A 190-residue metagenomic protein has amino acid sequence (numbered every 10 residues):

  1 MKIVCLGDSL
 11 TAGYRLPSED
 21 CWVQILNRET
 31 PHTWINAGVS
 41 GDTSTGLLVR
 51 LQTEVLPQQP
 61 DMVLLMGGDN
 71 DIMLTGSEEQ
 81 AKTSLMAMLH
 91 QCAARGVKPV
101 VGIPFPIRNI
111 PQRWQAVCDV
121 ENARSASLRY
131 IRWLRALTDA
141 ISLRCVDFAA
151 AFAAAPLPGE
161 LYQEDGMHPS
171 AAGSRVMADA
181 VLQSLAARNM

Functional and structural regions predicted by a protein language model:
M1-G46, R50-Q59: Serine-esterase "nucleophile elbow" of acetyl-processing enzymes
E29, V49-M190: Alpha-helical cap/lid subdomain in secreted, periplasmic, or secretory-pathway luminal O-acyl-processing enzymes
